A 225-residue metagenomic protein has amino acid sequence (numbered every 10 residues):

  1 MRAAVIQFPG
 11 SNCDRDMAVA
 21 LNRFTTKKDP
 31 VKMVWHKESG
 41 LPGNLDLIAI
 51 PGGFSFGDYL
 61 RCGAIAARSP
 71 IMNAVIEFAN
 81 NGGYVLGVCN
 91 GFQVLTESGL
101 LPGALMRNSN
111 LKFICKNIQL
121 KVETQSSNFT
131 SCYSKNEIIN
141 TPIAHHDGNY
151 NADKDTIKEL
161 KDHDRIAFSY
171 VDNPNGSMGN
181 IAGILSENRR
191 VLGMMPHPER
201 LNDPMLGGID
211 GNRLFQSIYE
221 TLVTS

Functional and structural regions predicted by a protein language model:
M1-V88, T96-P102, M106-I114, K121 (+4 more regions): N-terminal beta1-alpha1 cap of cysteine-dependent amidohydrolase-like domains
G10, D14, W35, S55-F56 (+10 more regions): Flexible phosphate-sensing "switch/lid" loops adjacent to ATP/NTP-binding sites across phosphate-transfer
L45, G82-G83, I138, R190-L192: A generic hydrophobic-helix recognition signal that picks specific residues within alpha-helical hydrophobic
G53-F54, G91, H146, P198: Active-site metal-binding loops of divalent metal-dependent hydrolases
G91-F92, S126: Short, flexible active-site-adjacent loop segments at beta-strand->alpha-helix junctions, enriched in small/polar
L100-M178: Pocket-forming structural segment of enzyme catalytic cores
P142-S225: Acyltransferase
